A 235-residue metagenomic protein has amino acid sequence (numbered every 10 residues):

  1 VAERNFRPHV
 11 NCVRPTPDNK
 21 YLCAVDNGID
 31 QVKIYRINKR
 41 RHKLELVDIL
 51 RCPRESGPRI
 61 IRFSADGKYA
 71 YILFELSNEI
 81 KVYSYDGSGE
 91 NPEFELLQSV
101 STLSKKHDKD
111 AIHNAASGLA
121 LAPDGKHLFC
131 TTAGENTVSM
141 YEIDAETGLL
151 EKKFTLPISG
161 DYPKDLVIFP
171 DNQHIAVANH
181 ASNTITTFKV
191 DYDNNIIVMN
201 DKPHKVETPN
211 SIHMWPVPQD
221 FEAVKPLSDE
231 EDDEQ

Functional and structural regions predicted by a protein language model:
V1-A2, E45-L50, P92-L103, L150-P157 (+1 more regions): Beta-propeller fold detector
E3-N19, C52-Y69, T102-G125, S159-H174 (+1 more regions): Beta-rich, blade/repeat-based domains predominating in secreted/periplasmic proteins but also intracellular
T16, A24-N27, S64, I72-L76 (+2 more regions): Conserved beta-strand positions in repeat-built beta-propeller and related beta-rich domains
D30-V32, N78-I80, N136-V138, N183-I185: Structural signal for beta-propeller blades
Y35-K43, Y83-F94, Y141-G148, K189-I196: Short loop/turn segments immediately following beta-strands, especially the blade-tip and inter-blade linker loops
I49-K105: Acidic, glycine-rich loop-and-beta core segments that form the ion-binding/anion-interacting portion of active sites
S139-K189: C-terminal hydrophobic structural anchor segments that stabilize assembly/packing rather than catalytic chemistry
H180-K189, V198-E234: Blade-level signature of beta-propeller repeat domains, shared across WD40, Kelch, NHL, RCC1 and BNR/Asp-box propellers
